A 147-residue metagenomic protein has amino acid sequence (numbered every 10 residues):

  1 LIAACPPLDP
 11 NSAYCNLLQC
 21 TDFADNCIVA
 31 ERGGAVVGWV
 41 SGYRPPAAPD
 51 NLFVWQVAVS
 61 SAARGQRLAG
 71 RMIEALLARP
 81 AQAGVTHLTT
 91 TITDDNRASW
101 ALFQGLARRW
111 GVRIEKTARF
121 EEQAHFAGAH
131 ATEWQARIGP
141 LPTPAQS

Functional and structural regions predicted by a protein language model:
L1-N11, E31: Short amphipathic alpha-helix that is part of the acyltransferase structural core
L18-A24: Short loop/turn motifs at secondary-structure junctions and domain boundaries
V29, A35-P45, N51-F53, A58: Conserved beta-strand in the GNAT
Q56-R64, I92-T93: A short, internal acetyl-CoA/4′-phosphopantetheine-binding micro-motif in the GNAT/acyltransferase core
V59, G65-R79, A101, G105: Conserved acetyl-CoA-binding loop-helix of GNAT-fold acetyltransferases
G70, D94-T117: Conserved active-site alpha-helix within GNAT-family acetyltransferase domains
P80-D94, E115: Conserved GNAT acetyl-CoA-binding A-motif
W110-S147: C-terminal "cap" of GNAT-fold acetyltransferases
